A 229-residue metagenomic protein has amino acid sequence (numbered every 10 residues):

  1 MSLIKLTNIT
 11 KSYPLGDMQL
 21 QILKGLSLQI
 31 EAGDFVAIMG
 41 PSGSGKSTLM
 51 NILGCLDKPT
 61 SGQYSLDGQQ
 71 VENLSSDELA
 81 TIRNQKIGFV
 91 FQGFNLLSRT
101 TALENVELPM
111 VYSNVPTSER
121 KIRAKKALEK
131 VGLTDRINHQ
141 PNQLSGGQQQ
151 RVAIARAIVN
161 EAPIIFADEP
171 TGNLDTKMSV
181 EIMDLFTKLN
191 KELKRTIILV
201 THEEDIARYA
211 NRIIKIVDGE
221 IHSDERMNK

Functional and structural regions predicted by a protein language model:
S2-V217, I221: ABC family nucleotide-binding domain
D224-E225: ABC ATPase "signature
N228-K229: A short acidic/small-residue loop/turn micro-motif
